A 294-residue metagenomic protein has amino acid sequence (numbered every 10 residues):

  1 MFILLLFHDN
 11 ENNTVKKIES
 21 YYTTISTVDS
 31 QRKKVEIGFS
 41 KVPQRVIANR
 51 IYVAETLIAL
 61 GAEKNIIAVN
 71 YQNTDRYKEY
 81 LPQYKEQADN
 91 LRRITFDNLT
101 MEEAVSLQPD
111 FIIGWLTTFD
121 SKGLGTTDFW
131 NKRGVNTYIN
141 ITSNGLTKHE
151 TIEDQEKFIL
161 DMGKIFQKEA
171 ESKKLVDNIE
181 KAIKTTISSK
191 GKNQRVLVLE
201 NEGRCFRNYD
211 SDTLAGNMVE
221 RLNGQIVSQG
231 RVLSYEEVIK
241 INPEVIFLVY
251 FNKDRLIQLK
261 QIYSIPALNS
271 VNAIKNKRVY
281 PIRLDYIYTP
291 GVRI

Functional and structural regions predicted by a protein language model:
M1-T56, K164-L199: Bacterial Sec-exported substrate-binding components of ABC uptake systems
N10, K122-E202, Q229, R278-I294: Extracytoplasmic substrate-binding proteins
Q44, A54-I58, E102-S106, D128 (+8 more regions): Solvent-exposed, polar/charged alpha-helical surfaces in well-ordered, non-transmembrane soluble domains, broadly
I47-L107, F111-F119, V227: A short, structured surface patch at a secondary-structure boundary
I47-N49, I67-N70, F111-W115, T137-I141 (+5 more regions): Structural recognition of the beta-strand scaffold that forms the well-ordered cores of secreted hydrolase catalytic
Y52-E55, Q72-D75, F111-I112, T117-S121 (+5 more regions): Solvent-exposed loop/turn segments at secondary-structure junctions within structured extracellular/periplasmic domains
T74, N208-S234: Alpha-helical, coiled-coil/dimerization segments enriched in small aliphatic residues
T118-K132, Y250-Y263: A ligand-binding cleft/hinge motif common to bilobed small-molecule-binding domains
